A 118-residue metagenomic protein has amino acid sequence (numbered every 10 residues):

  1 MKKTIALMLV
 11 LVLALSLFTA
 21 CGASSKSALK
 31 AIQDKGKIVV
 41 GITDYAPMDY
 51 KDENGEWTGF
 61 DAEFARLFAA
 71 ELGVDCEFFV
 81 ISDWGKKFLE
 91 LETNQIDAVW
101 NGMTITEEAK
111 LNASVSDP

Functional and structural regions predicted by a protein language model:
M1-G36: Short, low-complexity disordered leader/linker segments with a strong preference for bacterial N-terminal type II
A23-S27, T43, D52, E108-K110 (+1 more regions): Residue-level signal for pocket-adjacent positions within structured domains
S25, D61, D83-W84: Amphipathic coiled-coil/heptad-repeat helices and related helical stalk/stem segments that mediate oligomerization
K35-G59: Short glycine-rich His-centered loop
W57-L67: Short catalytic helix/loop segments, enriched in acidic residues and glycine and frequently bearing histidine
R66, A70, D75-P118: Acidic, polar ligand-binding/catalytic clefts
